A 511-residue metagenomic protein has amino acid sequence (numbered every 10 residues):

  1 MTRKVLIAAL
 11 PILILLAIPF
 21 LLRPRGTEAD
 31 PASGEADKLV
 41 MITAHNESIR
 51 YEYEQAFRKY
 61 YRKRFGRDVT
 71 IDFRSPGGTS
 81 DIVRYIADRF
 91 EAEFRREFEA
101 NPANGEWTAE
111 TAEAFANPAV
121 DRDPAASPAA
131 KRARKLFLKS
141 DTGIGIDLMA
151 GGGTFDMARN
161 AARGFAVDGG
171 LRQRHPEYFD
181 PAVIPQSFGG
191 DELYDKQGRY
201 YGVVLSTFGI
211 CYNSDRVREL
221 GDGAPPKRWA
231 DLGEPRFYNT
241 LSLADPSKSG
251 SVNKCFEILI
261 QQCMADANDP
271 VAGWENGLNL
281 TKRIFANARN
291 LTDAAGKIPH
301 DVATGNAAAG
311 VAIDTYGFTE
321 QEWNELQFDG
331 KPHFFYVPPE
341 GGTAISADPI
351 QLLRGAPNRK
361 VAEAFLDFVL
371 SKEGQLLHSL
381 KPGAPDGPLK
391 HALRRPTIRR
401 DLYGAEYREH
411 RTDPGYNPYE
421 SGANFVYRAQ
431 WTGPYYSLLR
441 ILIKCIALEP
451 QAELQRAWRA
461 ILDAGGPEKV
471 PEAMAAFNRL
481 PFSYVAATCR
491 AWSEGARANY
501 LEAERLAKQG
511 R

Functional and structural regions predicted by a protein language model:
P19-M157, P299: Early extracytoplasmic/lumenal segment of secretory-pathway proteins
V40, A230-S251, I258-A267: Short loop->beta-strand "edge-of-pocket" segments that line small-molecule binding or catalytic clefts across diverse
P124-A150, A162, A166-C211, A230 (+1 more regions): A structural signal for short loop-to-beta-strand junctions that line the ligand-binding cleft of periplasmic/secreted
V183-Q186, S206, L278-I284, F328-R354 (+1 more regions): Periplasmic-binding protein-like
C211-R216, Q261, I345-K360, L377-H378: A bilobed periplasmic-binding-protein/Venus flytrap-type ligand-binding module shared by bacterial periplasmic
I258, D266-K331, L376-L377: Ligand-binding pocket segment of bilobal, Venus flytrap-like solute-binding proteins
L353-G422, V426: Mature extracytoplasmic/periplasmic domains
N417-R511: Conserved C-terminal helix/tail region of periplasmic/extracytoplasmic solute-binding proteins
